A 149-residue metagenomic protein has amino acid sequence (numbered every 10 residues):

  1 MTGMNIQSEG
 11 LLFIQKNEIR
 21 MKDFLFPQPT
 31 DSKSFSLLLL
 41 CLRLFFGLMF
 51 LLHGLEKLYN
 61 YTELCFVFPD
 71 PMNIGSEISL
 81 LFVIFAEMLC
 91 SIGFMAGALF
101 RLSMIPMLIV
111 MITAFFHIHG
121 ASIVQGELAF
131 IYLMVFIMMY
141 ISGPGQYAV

Functional and structural regions predicted by a protein language model:
N5-Y59, E77-F85, I92-V149: Extended, low-polarity transmembrane helix blocks
L64-E77: Perimembrane loop-to-helix junctions flanking transmembrane segments
